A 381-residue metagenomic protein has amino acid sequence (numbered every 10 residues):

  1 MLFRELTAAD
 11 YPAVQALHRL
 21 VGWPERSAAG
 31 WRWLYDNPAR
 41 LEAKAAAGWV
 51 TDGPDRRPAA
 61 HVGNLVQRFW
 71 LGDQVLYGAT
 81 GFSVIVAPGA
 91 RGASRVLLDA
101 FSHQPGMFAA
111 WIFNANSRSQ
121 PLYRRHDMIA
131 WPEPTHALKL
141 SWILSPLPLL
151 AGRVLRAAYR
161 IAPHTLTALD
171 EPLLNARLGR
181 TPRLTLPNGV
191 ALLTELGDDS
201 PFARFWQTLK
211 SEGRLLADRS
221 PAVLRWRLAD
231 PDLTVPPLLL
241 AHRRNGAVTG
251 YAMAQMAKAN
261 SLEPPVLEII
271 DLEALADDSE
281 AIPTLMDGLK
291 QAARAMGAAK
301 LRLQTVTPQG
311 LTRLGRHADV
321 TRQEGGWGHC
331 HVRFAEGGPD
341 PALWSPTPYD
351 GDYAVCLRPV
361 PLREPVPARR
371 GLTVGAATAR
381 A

Functional and structural regions predicted by a protein language model:
M1-V84, L192-A274: A conserved beta-strand-loop-helix scaffold within acyl/acetyltransferase catalytic domains
H18, G22, F101, P105 (+4 more regions): Hydrophobic, Leu/Ile/Phe/Ala-enriched alpha-helical segments that form helix-helix packing faces
W33, V66, A109-A176, R227-P231 (+4 more regions): Active-site/acyl-donor-binding loops of N-acyltransferases
A43, Y77, G92-A93, N114-A115 (+1 more regions): Short, glycine/acidic-rich beta->alpha junctions
V66-R68, I85-P88, P105, D127: Generic hydrophobic/packing signal
D73-Q74, A93-S94, R124: Short, conserved acidic/polar surface loops in the N-terminal third of protein domains
S83-Q104, D278-Q291: Conserved acetyl-CoA-binding loop-helix of GNAT-fold acetyltransferases
A137-W142, E171-P201: Short linear elements at protein peripheries
